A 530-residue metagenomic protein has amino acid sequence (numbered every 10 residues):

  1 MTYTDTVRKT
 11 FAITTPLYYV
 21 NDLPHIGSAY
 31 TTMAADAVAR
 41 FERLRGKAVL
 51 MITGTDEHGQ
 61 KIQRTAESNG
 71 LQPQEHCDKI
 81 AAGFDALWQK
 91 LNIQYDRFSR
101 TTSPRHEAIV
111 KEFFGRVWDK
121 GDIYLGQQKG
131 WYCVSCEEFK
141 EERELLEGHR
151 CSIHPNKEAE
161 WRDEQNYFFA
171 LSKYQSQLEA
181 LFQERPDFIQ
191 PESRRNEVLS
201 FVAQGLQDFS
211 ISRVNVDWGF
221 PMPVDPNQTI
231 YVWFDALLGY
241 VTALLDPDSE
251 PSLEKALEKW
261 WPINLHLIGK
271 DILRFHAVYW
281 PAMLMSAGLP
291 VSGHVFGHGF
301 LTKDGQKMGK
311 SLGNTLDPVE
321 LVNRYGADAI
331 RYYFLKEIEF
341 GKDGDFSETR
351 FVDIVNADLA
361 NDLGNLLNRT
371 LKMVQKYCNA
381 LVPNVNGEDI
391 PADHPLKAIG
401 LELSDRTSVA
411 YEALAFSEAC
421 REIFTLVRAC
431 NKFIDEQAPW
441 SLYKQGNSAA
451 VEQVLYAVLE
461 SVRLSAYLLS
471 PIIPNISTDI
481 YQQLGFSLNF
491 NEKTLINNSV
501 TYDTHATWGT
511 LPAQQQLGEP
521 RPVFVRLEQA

Functional and structural regions predicted by a protein language model:
M1-T10, L50, G54, G126-W131 (+6 more regions): Basic, alpha-helical terminal appendages of large translation-related enzymes
T2-T53, R105-I109, P155, E160-K376 (+1 more regions): Structured secondary-structure scaffolds
T55-K61: Short, charge-patterned binding micro-sites
T65-D78: A charged helix-plus-loop insertion that forms the helical arch/lid used to bind and gate nucleic-acid substrates
H76-Y132: A broadly conserved sequence feature marking short terminus-proximal activation segments in nucleic acid-centric
K120-Q175, E179: Cys/His-rich short segments
E339-K342, F346-R350, V355, T370-A419: Long, amphipathic alpha-helical stalk/connector segments used for oligomerization, subunit docking, or mechanical
A360, G364, K397, L401 (+4 more regions): Generic structural concept
